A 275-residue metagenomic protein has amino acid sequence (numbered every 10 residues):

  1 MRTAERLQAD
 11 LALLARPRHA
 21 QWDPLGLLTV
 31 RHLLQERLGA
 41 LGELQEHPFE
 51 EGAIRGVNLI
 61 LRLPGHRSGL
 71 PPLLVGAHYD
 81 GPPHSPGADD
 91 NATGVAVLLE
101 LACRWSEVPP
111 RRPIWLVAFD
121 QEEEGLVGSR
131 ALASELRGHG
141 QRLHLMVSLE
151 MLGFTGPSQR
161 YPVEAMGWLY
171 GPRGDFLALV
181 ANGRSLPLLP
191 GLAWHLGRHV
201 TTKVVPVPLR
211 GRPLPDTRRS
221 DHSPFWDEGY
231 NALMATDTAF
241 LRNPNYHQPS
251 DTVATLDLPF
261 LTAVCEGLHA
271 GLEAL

Functional and structural regions predicted by a protein language model:
M1, A15-G26, E46-E50, P82-N91 (+4 more regions): Second-shell loop/turn segments in exported
A4-H66, V205-V207: A non-catalytic alpha/beta surface segment that caps or lines the substrate-entry region of metallo-dependent hydrolase
R6-A9, L13, L25, T29-R37 (+11 more regions): Extracytoplasmic/secreted proteins, especially bacterial periplasmic and envelope-associated proteins
A12-A20, Q35, G39-E43, C103-P110 (+7 more regions): Sec-exported extracytoplasmic/periplasmic mature domains
I60, L73-G76, W115-A118, H144-L149 (+1 more regions): Structural recognition of the beta-strand scaffold that forms the well-ordered cores of secreted hydrolase catalytic
P71-P83: Glycine/charged-rich beta-loop-alpha catalytic/anionic-binding loops adjacent to active sites
P82-P190, L214-T217: Acidic/histidine-rich catalytic neighborhood of metal-dependent amide-processing enzymes
Q159-R160, E164-L275: Active-site-adjacent substrate-binding region of metalloamidase/peptidase-like peptide-processing proteins
